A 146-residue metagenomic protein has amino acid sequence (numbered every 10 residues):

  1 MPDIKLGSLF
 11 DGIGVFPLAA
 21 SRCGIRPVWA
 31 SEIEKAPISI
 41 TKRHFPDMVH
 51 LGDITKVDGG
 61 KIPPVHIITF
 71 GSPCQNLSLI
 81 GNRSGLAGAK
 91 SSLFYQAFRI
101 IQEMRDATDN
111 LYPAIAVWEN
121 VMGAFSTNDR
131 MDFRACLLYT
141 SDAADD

Functional and structural regions predicted by a protein language model:
P2-Y112, N120-R134: Core alpha/beta nucleotide-donor-binding catalytic domains of modification enzymes
Y139-A144: Conserved small/polar residues in nucleotide/adenosyl-binding loops
